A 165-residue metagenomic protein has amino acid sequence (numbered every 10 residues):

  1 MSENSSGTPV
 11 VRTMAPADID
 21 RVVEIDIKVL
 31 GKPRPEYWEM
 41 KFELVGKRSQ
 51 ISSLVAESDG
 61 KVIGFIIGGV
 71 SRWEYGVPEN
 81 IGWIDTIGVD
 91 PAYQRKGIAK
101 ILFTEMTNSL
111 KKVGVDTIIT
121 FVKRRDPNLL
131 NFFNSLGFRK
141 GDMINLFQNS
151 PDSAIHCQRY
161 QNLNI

Functional and structural regions predicted by a protein language model:
M1-A17, S153-I165: Conserved N-terminal entry element of GNAT/NAT acetyltransferase domains
T13-A17, E24, K28-E79, D85: Acetyl-CoA-dependent GNAT
A15, D90, Q94, K123: Residue-level recognition of the GNAT/N-acetyltransferase active site
V89, R95-N108, S135: Conserved acetyl-CoA-binding loop-helix of GNAT-fold acetyltransferases
K100, K112, R124-D142: Conserved active-site alpha-helix within GNAT-family acetyltransferase domains
L110-V122: Conserved GNAT acetyl-CoA-binding A-motif
S135-I155: Active-site/acyl-donor-binding loops of N-acyltransferases
